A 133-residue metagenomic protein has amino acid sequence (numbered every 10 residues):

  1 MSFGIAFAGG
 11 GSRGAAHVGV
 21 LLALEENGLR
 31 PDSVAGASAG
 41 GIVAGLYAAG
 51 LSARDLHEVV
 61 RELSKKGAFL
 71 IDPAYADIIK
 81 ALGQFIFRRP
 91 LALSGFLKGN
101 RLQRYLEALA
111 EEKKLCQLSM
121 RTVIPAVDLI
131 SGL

Functional and structural regions predicted by a protein language model:
S2-L102, L106: Patatin-like phospholipase
L24-E25, K113-L115: Short, flexible, glycine/charge-rich loop motifs used to bind or transfer phosphoryl groups or to couple energy/partner
E107-E112: Active-site glycine-rich loop that binds ribose-phosphate moieties when present
K114-L133: Active-site gating loop/helix substructures
